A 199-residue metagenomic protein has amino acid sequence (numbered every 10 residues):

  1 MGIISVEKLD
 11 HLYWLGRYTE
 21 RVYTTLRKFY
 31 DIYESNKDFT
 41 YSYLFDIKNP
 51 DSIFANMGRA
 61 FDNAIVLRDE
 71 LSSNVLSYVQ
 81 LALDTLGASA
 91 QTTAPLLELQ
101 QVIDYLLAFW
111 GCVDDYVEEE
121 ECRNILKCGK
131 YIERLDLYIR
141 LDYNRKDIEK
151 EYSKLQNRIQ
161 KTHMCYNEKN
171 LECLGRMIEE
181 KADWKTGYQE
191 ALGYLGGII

Functional and structural regions predicted by a protein language model:
M1-I199: Alpha-helical transmembrane segments and their helix-helix packing motifs
